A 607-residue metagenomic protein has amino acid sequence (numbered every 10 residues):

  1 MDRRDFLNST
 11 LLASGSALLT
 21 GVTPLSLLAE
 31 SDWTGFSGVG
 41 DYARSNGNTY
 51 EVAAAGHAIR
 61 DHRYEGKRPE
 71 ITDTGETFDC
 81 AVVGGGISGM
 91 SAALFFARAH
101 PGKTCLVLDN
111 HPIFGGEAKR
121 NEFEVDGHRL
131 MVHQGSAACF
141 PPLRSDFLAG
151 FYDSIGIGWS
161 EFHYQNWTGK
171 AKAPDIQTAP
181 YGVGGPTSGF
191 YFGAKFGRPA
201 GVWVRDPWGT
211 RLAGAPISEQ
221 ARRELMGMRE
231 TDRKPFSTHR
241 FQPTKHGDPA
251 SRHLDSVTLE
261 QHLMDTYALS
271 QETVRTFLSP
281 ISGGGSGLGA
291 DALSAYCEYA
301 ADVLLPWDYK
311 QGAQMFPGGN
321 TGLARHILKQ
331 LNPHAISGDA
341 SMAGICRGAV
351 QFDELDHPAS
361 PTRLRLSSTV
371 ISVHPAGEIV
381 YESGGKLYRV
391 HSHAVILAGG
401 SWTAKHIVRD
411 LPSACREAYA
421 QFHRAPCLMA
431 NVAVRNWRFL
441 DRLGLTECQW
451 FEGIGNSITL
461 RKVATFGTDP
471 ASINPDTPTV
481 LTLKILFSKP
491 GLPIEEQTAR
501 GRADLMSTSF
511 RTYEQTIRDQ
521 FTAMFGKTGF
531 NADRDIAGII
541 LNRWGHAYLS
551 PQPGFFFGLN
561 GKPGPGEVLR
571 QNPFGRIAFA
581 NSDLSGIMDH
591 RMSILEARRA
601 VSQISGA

Functional and structural regions predicted by a protein language model:
M1-S14: N-terminal secretory signal peptides and thylakoid transit peptides that target proteins across membranes
E30-I71, E122, A149, G184-T187 (+3 more regions): Conserved flavin/dinucleotide-binding core of flavoenzymes
R68-F241: N-terminal glycine-rich phosphate/pyrophosphate-binding loop and immediately adjacent elements
A81-S91, L108-H111, L366, V370 (+5 more regions): Conserved beta-strand->loop/alpha-helix structural units within folded catalytic cores of enzymes with alpha/beta
R120-N121, I327, G385-K386, H391-T446: Glycine-rich loop(s) and the adjacent beta-strand/alpha-helix scaffold that form part
E122-A138, R144-F147, P306, P375 (+3 more regions): Catalytic cores of eukaryotic secretory-pathway lumenal/extracellular enzymes that build and remodel glycoconjugates
G227-S368, N560: Active-site/ligand-binding neighborhood in enzyme catalytic cores
A359-P361, T369-R389: Conserved beta-strand-loop-beta-strand element in the redox core of flavoprotein oxidoreductases
